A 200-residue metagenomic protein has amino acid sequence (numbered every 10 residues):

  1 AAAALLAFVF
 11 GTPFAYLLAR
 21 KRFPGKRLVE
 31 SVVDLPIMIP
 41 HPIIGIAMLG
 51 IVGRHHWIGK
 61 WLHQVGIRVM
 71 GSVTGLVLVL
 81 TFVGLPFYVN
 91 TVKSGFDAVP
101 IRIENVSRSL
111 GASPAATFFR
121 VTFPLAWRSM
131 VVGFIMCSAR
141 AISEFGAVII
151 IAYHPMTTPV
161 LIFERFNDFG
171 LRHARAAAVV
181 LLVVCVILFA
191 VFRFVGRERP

Functional and structural regions predicted by a protein language model:
A1-D97, V121, L125-A141, F145 (+3 more regions): Membrane-water interface segments at the C-terminal ends of transmembrane alpha-helices in multi-pass inner-membrane
G11-T12, I101, T157-V160: A generic alpha-helix surface/boundary motif
P24, A112-P114: Short coil/turn motifs that cap or connect alpha-helices
K93-E104, P114: Membrane-helix/interface signature in polytopic inner-membrane proteins
S107: The alpha-helix within a helix-turn-helix
L110-G111, P124: Glycine/proline-centered hinge or cleavage motifs at structural transition points of membrane proteins
Y153-N167: Short hydrophobic, aromatic-rich alpha-helical segments embedded in or entering the lipid bilayer of multi-pass
